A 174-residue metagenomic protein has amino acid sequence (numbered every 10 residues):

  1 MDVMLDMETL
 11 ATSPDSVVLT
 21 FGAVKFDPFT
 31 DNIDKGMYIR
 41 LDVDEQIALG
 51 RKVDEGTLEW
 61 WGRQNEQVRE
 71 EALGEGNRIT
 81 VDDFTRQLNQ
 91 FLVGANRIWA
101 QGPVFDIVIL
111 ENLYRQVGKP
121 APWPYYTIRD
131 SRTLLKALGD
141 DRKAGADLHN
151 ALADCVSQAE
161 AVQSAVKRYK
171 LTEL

Functional and structural regions predicted by a protein language model:
M1, V53, L171-L174: Short intrinsically disordered terminal tails
V3, E8-A100: Conserved non-catalytic scaffold segment of RNase H-like nuclease domains
E8-L10, V24, G102-P103, V108 (+2 more regions): Anionic group-transfer/hydrolysis microenvironments
A11-S13, E111, L135, A159: Hydrophobic positions within alpha-helical membrane elements
P14-S16, L138, V162: Short, function-defining helix-loop hinge/capping sites that tune catalysis or transport
N89-L92, V104-Y125: Substrate-recognition/cap helix-loop segment adjacent to the acidic, metal-dependent catalytic center of Asp-based
R97-P103, V108-I109, D140-L174: Acidic, Mg2+-coordinating catalytic module of metal-dependent nucleases/exonucleases that use a two-metal-ion mechanism
P122-R142: Short, flexible loop segments at boundaries between secondary-structure elements
